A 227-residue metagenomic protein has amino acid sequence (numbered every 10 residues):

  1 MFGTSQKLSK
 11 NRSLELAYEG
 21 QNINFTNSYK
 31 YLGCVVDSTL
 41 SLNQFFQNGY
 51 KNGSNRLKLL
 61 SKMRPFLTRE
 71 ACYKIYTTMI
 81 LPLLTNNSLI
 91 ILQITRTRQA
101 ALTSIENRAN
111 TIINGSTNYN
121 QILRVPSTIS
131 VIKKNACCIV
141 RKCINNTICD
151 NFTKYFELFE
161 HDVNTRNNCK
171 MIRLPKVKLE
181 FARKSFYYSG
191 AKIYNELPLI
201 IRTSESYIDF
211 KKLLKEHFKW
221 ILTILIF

Functional and structural regions predicted by a protein language model:
M1-N27: Short, conserved micro-motifs composed of acidic
M1-S9, Y31-Y155: Non-catalytic, peripheral interaction segments enriched in hydrophobic/basic residues
E15-E19, F46-K51, T153, I200-S204: Short intrinsically disordered coil segments
L16-Y18, I23, I91, I172 (+1 more regions): Short clusters of hydrophobic/aromatic residues that line enzyme substrate/ligand-binding pockets
Y18, F25, N48-Y50, R56 (+1 more regions): Surface polyanion/phosphate-binding segment centered on an Asp-His-Pro turn
Y18-G20, N27, G33-C34, S38 (+2 more regions): Pocket-edge structural micro-motifs
T97, A101-F227: Short linear motifs embedded in intrinsically disordered, charge-biased segments
